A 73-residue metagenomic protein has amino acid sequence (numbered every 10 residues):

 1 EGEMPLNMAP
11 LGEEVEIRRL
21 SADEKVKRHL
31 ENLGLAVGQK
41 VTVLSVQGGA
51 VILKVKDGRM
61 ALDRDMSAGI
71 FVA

Functional and structural regions predicted by a protein language model:
E1-A73: Compact, glycine-rich, soluble single-domain proteins
